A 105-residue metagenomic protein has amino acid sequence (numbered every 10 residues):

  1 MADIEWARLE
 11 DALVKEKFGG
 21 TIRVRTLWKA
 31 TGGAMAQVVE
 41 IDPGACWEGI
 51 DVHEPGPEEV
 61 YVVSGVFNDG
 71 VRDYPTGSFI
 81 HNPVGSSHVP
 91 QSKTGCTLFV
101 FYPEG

Functional and structural regions predicted by a protein language model:
M1-M35: A short, N-terminal "cap"/entry segment at the start of jelly-roll beta-barrel domains of the cupin/DSBH fold
I22, D73, V84-G105: Ligand-binding loop in jelly-roll beta-barrel domains
R23-E54, N68, R72-D73, P83-S87: Conserved short histidine dyad/triad with adjacent acidic residue
P57: Alpha/beta-hydrolase fold active-site loops
V60: Structured binding elements
S64-G65: Glycine-centered positions in the ABC transporter ATPase nucleotide-binding domain
